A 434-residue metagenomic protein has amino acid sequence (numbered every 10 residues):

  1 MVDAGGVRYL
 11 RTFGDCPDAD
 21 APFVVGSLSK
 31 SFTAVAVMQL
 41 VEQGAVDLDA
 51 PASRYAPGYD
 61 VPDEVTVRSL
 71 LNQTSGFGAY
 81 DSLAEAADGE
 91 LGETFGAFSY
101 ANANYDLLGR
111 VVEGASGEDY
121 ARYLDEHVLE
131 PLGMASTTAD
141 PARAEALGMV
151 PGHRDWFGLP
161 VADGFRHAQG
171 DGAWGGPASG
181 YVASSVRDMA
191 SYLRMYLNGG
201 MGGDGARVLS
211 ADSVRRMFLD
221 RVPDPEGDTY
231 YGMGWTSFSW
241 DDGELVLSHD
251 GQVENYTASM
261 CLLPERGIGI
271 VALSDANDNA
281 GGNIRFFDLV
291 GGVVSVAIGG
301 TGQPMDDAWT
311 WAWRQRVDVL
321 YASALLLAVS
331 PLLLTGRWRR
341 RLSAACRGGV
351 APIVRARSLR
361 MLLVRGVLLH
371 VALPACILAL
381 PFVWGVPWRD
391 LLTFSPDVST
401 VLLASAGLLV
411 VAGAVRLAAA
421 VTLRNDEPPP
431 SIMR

Functional and structural regions predicted by a protein language model:
M1-D3, E118, D171-R434: Catalytic loop of the DD-peptidase/beta-lactamase superfamily, centered on the K-T-G motif and neighboring
M1-G26, A45-D47, A79-G89: Short, conserved catalytic-motif segment at the N-terminal edge
V2-D3, D49-Y59, R215-R216: Acidic helix-start/capping segments at beta-turn-to-alpha-helix junctions
G5, P22-D49, Y105-E113, G267: Active-site SXXK
V7, R11, D60-E254: Short, surface-exposed loop or secondary-structure junction motifs that flank catalytic or metal-binding residues
G14-D15, Q43, R54-P57: Active-site-proximal N-terminal segment of extracellular/periplasmic enzymes that hydrolyze or transfer
A21, G96, Y256-A258: Envelope-exposed proteins and targeting segments
